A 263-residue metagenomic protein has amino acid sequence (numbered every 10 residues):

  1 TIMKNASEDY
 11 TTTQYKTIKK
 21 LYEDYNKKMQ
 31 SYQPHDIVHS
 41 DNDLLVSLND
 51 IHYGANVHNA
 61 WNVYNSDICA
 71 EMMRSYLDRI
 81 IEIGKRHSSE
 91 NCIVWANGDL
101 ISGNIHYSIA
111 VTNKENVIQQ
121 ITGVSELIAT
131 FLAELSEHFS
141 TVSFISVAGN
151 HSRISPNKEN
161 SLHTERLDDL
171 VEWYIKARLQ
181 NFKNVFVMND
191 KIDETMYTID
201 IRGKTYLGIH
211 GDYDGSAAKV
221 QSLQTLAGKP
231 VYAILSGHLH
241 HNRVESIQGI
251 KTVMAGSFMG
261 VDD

Functional and structural regions predicted by a protein language model:
T1-D67, K85-S89: Acidic, histidine-bearing metal-coordination/catalytic regions of metal-dependent phosphoesterases
T11, A55-V57, I105, A217 (+1 more regions): Short helix/loop capping segments that flank catalytic or ligand/cofactor-binding pockets
N26-Q33, I128, D214-T225: Short, motif-level signal for alpha-helix interfacial/capping segments enriched in acidic residues and aromatics/proline
Q33-L48, N62-R178: Core catalytic region of metal-dependent phosphoesterases/phosphodiesterases, especially metallo-beta-lactamase-like
D36-L45, T198-L207, G249-I250: Beta-strand-turn-beta hairpins that frame and shape the catalytic cleft of phosphate-ester-processing enzymes
Y53, S102, H241: Short active-site segment of divalent metal-dependent hydrolases/proteases that encodes the spacing between
N56, A70, Q221: Polar, enzyme-active/binding microenvironments
R153, E165-D169, K176-N184, M188-D193 (+1 more regions): Conserved beta-sheet core of the metallophosphoesterase superfamily
